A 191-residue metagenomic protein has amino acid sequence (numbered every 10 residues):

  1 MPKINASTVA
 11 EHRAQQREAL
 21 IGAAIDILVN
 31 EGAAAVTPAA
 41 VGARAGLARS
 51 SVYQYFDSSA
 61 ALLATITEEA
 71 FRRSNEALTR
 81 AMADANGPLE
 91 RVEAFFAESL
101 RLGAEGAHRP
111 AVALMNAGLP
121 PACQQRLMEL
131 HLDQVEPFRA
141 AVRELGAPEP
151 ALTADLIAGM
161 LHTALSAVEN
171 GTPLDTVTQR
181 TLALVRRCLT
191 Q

Functional and structural regions predicted by a protein language model:
M1-E31, A35-R44, A61: Basic, helix-initiating cap at the start of DNA-binding domains
R13-A24, V41, I66-S74, L78 (+1 more regions): Generic hydrophobic, amphipathic alpha-helix propensity
A19, A61, E90-E98, L152-M160 (+2 more regions): Amphipathic alpha-helical interaction segments
A45-F56: Short hydrophobic/aromatic patch on the recognition helix
T65, T79-E105, I157: Hydrophobic alpha-helical connector segments
N75, L102, P120-D155, S166 (+1 more regions): Amphipathic alpha-helical packing segments from all-alpha helical-bundle domains
L102-E105, A154-D175, R187-Q191: Amphipathic C-terminal alpha-helical segment
V112-P121: Short linear capping/connector segments at secondary-structure termini
